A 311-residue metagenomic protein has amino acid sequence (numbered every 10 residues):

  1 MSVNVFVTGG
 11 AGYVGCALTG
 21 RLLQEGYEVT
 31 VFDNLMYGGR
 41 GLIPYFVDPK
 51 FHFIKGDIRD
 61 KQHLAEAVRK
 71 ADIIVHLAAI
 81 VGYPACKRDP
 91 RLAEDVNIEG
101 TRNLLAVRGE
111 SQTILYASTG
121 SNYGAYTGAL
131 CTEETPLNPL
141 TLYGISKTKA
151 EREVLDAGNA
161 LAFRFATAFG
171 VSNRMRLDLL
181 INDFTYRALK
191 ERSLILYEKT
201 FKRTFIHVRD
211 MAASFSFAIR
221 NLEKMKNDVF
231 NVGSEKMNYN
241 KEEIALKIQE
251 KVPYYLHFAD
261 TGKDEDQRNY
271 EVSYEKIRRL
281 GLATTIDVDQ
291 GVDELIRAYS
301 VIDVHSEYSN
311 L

Functional and structural regions predicted by a protein language model:
S2-I73: N-terminal Rossmann/SDR dinucleotide-binding element
T8, F32, I74-A78, I114-G120 (+1 more regions): SDR active-site strand-loop-helix element
I58-D95: NAD(P)H-binding glycine-rich loop region in Rossmannoid oxidoreductase-like domains and their noncatalytic homologs
H76, R102-L142: Conserved Rossmann-fold NAD(P)-dependent oxidoreductase catalytic core, especially the SDR/UDP-sugar
L140, R152-R203, V208-I219, I248: NAD(P)-dependent short-chain dehydrogenase/reductase
S146: Active-site helix of classical SDR
E191-R192, L196-L311: C-terminal substrate-binding subdomain of Rossmann-fold SDR/epimerase-dehydratase oxidoreductases
